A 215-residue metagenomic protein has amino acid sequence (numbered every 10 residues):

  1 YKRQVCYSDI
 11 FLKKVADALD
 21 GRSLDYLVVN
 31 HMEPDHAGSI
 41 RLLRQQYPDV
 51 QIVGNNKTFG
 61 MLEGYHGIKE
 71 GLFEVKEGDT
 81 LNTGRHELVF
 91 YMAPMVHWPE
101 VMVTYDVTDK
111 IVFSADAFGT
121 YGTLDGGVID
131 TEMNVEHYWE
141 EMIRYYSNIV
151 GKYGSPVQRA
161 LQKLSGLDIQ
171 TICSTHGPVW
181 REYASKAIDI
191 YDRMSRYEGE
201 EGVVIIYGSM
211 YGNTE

Functional and structural regions predicted by a protein language model:
K2-L27, V50: Pre-active-site segment of Zn-dependent metallo-hydrolases
K2-R3, D25-M32, I52-N56, V112-A115 (+1 more regions): Active-site neighborhood of phospho(di)ester-bond hydrolases with catalytic His/Asp-centered motifs
F11, R22-R44: Di-metal (Zn2+ and/or Mg2+/Mn2+) metal-binding site signature of metallo-dependent hydrolases with the MBL/beta-CASP
D17-A18, L42-D49, G67: Short, surface-exposed basic-aromatic patches at helix termini and helix-loop junctions that form
V53-V101, R159: Metallo-beta-lactamase
N55-K57, D116, I206-M210: Cofactor-binding loop segments of dinucleotide-utilizing enzymes, especially the Rossmann-like FAD- and NAD(P)+-binding
E87-S174, W180-E182: Metallo-beta-lactamase
Y183-E215: N-terminal beta1-alpha1-beta2 submodule of the flavodoxin-like/Rossmannoid cofactor-binding fold
